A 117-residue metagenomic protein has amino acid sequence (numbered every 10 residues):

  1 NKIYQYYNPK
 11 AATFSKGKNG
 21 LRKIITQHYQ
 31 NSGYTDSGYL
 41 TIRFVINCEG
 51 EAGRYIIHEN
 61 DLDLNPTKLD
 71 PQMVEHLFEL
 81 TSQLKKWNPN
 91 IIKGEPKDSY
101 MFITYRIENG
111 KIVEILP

Functional and structural regions predicted by a protein language model:
N1-P117: Charge-biased low-complexity segments
